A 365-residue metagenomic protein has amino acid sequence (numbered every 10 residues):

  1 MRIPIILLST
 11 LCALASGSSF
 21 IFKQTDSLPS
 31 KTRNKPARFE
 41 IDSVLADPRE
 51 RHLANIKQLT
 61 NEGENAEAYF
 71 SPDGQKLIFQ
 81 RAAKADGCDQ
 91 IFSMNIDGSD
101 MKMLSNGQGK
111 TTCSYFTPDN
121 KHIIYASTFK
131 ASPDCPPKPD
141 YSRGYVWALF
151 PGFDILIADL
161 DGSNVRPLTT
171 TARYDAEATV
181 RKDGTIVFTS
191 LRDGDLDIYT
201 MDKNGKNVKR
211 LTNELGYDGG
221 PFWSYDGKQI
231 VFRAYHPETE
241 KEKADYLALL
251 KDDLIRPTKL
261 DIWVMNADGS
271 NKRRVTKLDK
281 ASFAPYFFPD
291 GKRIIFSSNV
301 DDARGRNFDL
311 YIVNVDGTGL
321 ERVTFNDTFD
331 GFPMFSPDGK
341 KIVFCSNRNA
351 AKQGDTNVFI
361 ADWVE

Functional and structural regions predicted by a protein language model:
L14-R33: Bacterial Sec-dependent signal peptides at the C-terminal "C-region" and cleavage site
P29-A54, F153: Blade/loop signatures of beta-propeller domains
S43-E64, N95-K110, A158-Y174, M201-Y217 (+4 more regions): Multi-bladed beta-propeller domains
N61-E64, R81-I91, N106-K110, A126-D154 (+8 more regions): A flexible loop/linker signature enriched in serine peptidases of the S9 family
P72-D73, P118-D119, R181-K182, Y225-D226 (+2 more regions): Residue-level detector of Asp-centered blade-edge/turn motifs that repeat once per structural unit in beta-propeller
L77-I78, I123, I186-V187, I230 (+2 more regions): Hydrophobic beta-strand positions that form the internal "hydrophobic ladder" of WD40/Gbeta-like beta-propeller blades
G87, D97, K121-H122, F153 (+5 more regions): Flexible "stalk/tail and boundary" regions
